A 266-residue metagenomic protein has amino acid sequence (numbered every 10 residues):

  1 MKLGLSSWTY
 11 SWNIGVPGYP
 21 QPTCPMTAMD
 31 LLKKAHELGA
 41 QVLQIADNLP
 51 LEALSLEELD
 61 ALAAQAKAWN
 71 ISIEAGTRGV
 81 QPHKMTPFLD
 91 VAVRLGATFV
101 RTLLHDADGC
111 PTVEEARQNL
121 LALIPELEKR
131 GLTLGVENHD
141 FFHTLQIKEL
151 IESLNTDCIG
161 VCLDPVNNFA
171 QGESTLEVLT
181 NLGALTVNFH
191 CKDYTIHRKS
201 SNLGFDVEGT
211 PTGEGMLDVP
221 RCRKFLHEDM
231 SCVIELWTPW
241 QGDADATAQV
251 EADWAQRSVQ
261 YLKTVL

Functional and structural regions predicted by a protein language model:
M1-A97, Q249, Q256-L266: N-terminal pre-domain/capping segments
L3-Y10, L43-I45, I71-T77, V100-T102 (+4 more regions): Hydrophobic faces of well-ordered beta-strands that scaffold small-molecule active sites in alpha/beta enzyme cores
L5, A35, A66, A92 (+7 more regions): Conserved, mostly hydrophobic/aromatic
T9-S11, D47-L49, G79-Q81, L104-D108 (+4 more regions): Active-site-proximal loop/turn and secondary-structure-junction residues that shape catalytic pockets, frequently
C24-M26, L56-A61, T86, D90 (+4 more regions): Charged helix-capping and loop-helix junction motifs
E58-L59, Q65-V161, A170: Active-site acidic/histidine proton-transfer and metal-coordination neighborhood in alpha/beta enzyme cores
A122-M216: Acidic/histidine-rich catalytic cores of soluble enzymes
G213-H227: A short, acidic, amphipathic alpha-helical segment used as a generic capping/interface helix at domain edges
